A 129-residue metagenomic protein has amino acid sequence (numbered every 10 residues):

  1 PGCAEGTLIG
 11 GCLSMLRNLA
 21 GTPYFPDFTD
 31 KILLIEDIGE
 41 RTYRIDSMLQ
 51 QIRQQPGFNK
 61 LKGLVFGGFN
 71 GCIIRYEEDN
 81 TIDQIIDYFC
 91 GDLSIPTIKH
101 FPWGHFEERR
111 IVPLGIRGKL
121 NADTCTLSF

Functional and structural regions predicted by a protein language model:
P1-S14: Conserved anion/nucleotide-ligand pocket segment
C3, I32-G39, V65-I74: Glycine-rich phosphate/diphosphate-binding loops and the adjacent beta-loop-alpha structural elements that coordinate
L8, E40, E78: Catalytic cores of large soluble enzymes that bind and process phosphate-bearing ligands
I9, L16, L33-I35, T97-K99 (+1 more regions): Generic structural hydrophobic/aromatic packing signal, biased to beta-strands
C12-G21, F25, K31-Q51: Conserved mixed alpha/beta catalytic, RNA-binding, or beta-rich assembly cores of soluble enzyme, regulatory
S14, G21, F25, T29 (+3 more regions): Short capping/connector residues at structural and topological boundaries
S47-F129: C-terminal active-site/capping subdomain that shapes the small-molecule cofactor and substrate pocket of enzyme
